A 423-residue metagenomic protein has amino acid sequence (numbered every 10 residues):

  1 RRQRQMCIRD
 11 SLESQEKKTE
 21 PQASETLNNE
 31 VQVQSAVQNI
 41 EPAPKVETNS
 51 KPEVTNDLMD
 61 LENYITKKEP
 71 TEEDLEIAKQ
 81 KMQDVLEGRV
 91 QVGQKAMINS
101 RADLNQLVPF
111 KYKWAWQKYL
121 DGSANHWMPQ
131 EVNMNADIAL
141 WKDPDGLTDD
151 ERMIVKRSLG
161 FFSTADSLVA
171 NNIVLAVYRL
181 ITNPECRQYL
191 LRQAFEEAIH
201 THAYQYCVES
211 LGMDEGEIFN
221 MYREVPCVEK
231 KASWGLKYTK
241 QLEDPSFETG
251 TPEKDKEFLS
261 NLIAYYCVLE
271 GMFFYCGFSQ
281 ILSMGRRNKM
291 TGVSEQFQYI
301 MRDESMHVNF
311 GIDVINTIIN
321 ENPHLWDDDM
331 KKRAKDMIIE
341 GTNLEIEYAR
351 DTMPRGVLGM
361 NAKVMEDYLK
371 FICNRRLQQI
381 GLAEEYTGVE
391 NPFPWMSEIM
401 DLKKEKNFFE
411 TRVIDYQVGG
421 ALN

Functional and structural regions predicted by a protein language model:
Q3-I8: Short, small-residue-biased leader/transition segments that mark boundaries at the very start of proteins
R9-D60: N-terminal intrinsically disordered, low-complexity tails
T19, P44, I65-K68, S123 (+4 more regions): Short, flexible helical or helix-coil boundary motifs
V46-K81: Eukaryotic intrinsically disordered, low-complexity regions enriched in serine, threonine, and proline
E69-P70, A78-M82, V92-K95, R152-V155 (+1 more regions): Generic detector of short, locally flexible boundary/turn motifs and exposed helical patches
E76-W141: Amphipathic alpha-helical packing elements
K142, D149-N423: Non-heme di-metal
